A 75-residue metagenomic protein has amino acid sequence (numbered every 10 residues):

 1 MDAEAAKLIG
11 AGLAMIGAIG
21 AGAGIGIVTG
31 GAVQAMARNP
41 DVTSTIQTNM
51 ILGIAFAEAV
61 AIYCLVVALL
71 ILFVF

Functional and structural regions predicted by a protein language model:
M1-F75: Hydrophobic, small-residue-rich transmembrane alpha-helices and their short perimembrane loops in multi-pass membrane
